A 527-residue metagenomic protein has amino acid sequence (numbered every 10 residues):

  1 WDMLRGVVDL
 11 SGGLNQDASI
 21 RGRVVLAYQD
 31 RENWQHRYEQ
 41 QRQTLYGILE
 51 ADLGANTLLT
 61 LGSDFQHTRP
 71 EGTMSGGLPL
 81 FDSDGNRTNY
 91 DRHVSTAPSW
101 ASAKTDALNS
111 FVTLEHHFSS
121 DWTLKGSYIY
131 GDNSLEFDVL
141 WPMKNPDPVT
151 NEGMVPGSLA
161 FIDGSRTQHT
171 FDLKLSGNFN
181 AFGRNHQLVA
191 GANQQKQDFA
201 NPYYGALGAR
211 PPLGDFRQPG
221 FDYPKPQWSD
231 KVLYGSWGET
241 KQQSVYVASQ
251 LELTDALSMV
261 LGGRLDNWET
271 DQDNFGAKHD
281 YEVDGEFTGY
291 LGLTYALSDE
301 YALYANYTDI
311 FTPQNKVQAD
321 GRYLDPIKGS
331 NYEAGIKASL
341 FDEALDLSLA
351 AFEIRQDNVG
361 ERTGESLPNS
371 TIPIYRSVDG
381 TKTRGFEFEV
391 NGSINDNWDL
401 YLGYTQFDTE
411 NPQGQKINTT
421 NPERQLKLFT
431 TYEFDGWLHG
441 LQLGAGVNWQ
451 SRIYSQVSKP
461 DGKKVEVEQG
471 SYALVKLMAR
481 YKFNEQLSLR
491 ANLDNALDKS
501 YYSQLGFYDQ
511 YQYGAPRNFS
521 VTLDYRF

Functional and structural regions predicted by a protein language model:
W1, G12, Y28-E32, Q43 (+14 more regions): Transmembrane beta-strands of outer-membrane beta-barrel pores
W1-G47, L53-T57, L108, L345: Outer-membrane beta-barrel translocator/receptor signature
A18-I20, N56-L59, D121-L124, G183 (+7 more regions): Repeated loop/turn-to-beta-strand initiation elements of outer-membrane beta-barrel proteins
Q29-N33, Y46, E50-H117, D132-R166 (+4 more regions): Acidic/polar loop-and-plug regions of large Gram-negative outer-membrane beta-barrel proteins
S110-N133, S158-D273: Face-selective signature of the C-terminal outer-membrane beta-barrel domain
E115-H117, T123-I129, N133-V139, A296 (+4 more regions): Membrane-embedded beta-barrel scaffold of Gram-negative outer-membrane proteins
D255-A256, E353, R376-S458, L497 (+1 more regions): Gram-negative outer-membrane beta-barrel transporters
R355, N448-K459, R480-F527: C-terminal beta-signal and adjacent terminal beta-strands/loops of Gram-negative outer-membrane beta-barrel proteins
